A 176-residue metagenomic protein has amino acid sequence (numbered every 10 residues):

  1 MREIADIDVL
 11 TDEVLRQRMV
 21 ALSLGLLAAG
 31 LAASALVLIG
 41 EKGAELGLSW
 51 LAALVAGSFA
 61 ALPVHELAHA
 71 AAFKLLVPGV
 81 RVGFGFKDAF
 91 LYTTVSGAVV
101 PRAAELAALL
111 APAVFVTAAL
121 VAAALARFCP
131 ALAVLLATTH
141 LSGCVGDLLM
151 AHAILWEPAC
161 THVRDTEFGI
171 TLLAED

Functional and structural regions predicted by a protein language model:
M1-E41, L91-D176: Metalloprotease/metallohydrolase-associated module, dominated by Zn2+-dependent proteases
K42-L46, G79: A broad, low-specificity signal for short, low-complexity segments enriched in glycine/proline and polar/charged
E45-L62: Short pre-active-site segment immediately N-terminal to the catalytic Zn-binding motif
G47-S49, A70, F128-C129: Intrinsically disordered, low-complexity segments enriched in polar/charged residues with Gly/Pro, especially when
S58-L67, L109: Short alpha-helical catalytic segment bearing the HExxH-like zincin motif of zinc-dependent metalloproteases
P63, L67-A72, V114, L149: Active-site His/Glu-centered metal-binding helix of metallohydrolases
E66-V99: Small-residue-rich helix-interface/hinge motifs
